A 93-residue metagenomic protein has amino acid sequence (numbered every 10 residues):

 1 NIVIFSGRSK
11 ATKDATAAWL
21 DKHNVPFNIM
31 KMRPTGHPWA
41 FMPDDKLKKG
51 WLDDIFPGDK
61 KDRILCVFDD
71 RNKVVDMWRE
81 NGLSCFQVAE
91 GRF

Functional and structural regions predicted by a protein language model:
N1-F93: Catalytic phosphate/metal-binding cores of nucleic-acid and nucleotide-processing enzymes, i.e., regions that mediate
